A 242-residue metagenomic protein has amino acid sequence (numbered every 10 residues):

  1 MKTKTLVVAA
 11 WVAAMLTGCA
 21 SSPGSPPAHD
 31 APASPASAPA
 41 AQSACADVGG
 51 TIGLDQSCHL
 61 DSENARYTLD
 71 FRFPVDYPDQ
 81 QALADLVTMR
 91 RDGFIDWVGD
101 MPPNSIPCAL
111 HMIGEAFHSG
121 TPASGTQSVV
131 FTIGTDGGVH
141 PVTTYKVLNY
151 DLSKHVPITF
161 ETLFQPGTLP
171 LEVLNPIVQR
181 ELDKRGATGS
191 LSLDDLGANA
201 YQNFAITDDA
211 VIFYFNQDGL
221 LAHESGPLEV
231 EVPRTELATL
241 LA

Functional and structural regions predicted by a protein language model:
K2-L6, A20-A242: Compositionally biased intrinsically disordered regions enriched in Thr/Gly
L6-A13: Sec-dependent N-terminal signal peptides
M15-G18: C-terminal motif of bacterial Sec signal peptides marking the signal peptidase cleavage site
